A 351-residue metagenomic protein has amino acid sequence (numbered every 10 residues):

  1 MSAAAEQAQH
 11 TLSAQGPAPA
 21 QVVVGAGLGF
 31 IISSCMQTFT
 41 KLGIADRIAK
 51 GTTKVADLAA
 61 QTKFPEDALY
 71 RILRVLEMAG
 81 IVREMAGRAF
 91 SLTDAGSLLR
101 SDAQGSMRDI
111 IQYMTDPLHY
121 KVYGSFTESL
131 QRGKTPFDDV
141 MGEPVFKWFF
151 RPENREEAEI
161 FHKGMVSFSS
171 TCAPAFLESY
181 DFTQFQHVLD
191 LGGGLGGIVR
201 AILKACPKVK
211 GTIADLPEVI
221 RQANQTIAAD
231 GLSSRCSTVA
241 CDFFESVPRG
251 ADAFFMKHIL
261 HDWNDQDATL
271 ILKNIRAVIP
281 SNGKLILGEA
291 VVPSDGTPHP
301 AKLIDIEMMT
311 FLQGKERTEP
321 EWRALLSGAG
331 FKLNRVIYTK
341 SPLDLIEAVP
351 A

Functional and structural regions predicted by a protein language model:
S2-E84, F182-A351: Alpha-helical subdomain
Q7-H187: Conserved Class I S-adenosyl-L-methionine-dependent methyltransferase catalytic core
